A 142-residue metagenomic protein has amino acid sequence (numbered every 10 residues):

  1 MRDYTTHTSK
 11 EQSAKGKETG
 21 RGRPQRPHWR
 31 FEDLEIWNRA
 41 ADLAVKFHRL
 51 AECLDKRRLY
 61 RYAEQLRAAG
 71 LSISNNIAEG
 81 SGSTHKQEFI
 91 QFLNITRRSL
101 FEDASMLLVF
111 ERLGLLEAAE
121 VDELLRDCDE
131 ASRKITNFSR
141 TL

Functional and structural regions predicted by a protein language model:
M1-L142: Amphipathic alpha-helical assembly/interaction segments
